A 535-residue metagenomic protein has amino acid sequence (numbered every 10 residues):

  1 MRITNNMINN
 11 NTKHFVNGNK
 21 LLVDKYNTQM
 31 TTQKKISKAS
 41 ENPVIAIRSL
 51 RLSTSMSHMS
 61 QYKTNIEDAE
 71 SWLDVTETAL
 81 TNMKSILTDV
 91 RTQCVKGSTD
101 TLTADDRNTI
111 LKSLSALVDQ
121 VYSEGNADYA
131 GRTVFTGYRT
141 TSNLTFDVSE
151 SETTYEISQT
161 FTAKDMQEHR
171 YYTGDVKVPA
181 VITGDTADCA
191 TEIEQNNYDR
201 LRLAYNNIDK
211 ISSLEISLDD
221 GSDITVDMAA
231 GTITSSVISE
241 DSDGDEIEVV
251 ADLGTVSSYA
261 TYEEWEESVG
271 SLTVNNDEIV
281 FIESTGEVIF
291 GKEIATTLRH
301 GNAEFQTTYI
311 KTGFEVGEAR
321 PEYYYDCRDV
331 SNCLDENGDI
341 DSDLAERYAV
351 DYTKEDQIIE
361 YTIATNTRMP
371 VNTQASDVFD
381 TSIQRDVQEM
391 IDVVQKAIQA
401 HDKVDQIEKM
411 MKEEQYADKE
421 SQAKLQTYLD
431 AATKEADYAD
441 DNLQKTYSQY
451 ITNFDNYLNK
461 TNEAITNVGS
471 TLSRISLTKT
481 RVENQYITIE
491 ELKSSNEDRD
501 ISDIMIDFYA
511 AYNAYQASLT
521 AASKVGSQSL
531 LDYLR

Functional and structural regions predicted by a protein language model:
M1-D147, D437-R535: Amphipathic alpha-helical polymerization modules
K20, E267-T273, D351-T353: Short, 15-30-residue, compositionally biased linear elements with alpha-helical propensity or flexible coil
V23, N27-M30, K34, S149-R170 (+3 more regions): Polar, low-complexity export/assembly segments characteristic of proteins that are secreted or assemble on the cell
T64-I66, E248-Y262, C327-S342, K493: Short, positively charged
R91-T234, I289, A319-Q384, S527-R535: Amphipathic alpha-helical coiled-coil/heptad-repeat segments
N197-K311, E315-E318, C327: Extended, beta-strand-rich, solvent-exposed assembly scaffolds of outer structural proteins
V274-N275, E355, D507: Short, small/polar residue-rich loop motifs at catalytic or cofactor-binding pockets
